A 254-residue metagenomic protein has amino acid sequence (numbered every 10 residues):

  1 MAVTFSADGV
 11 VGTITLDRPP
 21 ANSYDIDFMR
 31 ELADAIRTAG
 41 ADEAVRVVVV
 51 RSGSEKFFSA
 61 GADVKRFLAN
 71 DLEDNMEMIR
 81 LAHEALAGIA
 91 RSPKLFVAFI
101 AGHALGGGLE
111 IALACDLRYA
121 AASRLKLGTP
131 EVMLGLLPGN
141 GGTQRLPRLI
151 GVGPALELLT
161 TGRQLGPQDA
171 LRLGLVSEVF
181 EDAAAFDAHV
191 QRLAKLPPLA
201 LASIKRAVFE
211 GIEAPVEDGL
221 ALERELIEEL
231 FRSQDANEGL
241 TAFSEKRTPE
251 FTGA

Functional and structural regions predicted by a protein language model:
M1-R51, E73, R80, A87 (+1 more regions): Conserved CoA-thioester-binding segment of acyl-CoA-metabolizing enzymes
R51-S52, F58-V64: Short, conserved active-site loops that position catalytic residues or coordinate cofactors/metal ions across diverse
A85, F99, L105-L159, L173 (+1 more regions): CoA-thioester-processing core
G106, G162-D169: Acidic, divalent-metal-coordinating active-site segment for phosphoryl/phosphodiester hydrolysis, typified by short
A120-L125, P167, L173-A221, E228-Q234 (+1 more regions): C-terminal long alpha-helix characteristic of the crotonase
